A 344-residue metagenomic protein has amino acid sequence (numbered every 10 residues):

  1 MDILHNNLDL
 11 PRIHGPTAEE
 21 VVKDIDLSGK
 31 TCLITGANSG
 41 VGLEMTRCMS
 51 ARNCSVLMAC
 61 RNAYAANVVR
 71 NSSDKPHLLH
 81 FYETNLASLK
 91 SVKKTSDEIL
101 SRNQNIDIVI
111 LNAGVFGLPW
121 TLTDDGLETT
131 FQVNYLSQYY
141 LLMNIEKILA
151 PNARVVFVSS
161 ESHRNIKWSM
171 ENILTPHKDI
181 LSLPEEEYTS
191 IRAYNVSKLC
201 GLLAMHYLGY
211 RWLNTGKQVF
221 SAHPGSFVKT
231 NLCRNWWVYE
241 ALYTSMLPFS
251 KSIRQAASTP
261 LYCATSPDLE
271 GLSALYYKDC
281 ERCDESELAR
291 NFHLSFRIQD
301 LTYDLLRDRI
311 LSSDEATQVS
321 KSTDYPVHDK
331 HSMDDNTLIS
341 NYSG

Functional and structural regions predicted by a protein language model:
D2-W236, L306-K321, D335: Rossmann-fold NAD(P)H-dependent dehydrogenase/reductase core
N38, A65-V68, N231-R234, E240-R254 (+1 more regions): Extended hydrophobic/aromatic segments used for targeting, binding, or gating
M58, T84, P248, E287-R290: Pocket-edge positions in alpha/beta enzyme catalytic cores
V92, T244-D284, F292-D300: C-terminal helical subdomain
P119, E285-L288: A generic structural signal for short coil/turn motifs at secondary-structure boundaries
G225-F227, C280-C283, Y325-P326: Short, internal active-site loops enriched in acidic
F296-G344: Amphipathic terminal alpha-helices
